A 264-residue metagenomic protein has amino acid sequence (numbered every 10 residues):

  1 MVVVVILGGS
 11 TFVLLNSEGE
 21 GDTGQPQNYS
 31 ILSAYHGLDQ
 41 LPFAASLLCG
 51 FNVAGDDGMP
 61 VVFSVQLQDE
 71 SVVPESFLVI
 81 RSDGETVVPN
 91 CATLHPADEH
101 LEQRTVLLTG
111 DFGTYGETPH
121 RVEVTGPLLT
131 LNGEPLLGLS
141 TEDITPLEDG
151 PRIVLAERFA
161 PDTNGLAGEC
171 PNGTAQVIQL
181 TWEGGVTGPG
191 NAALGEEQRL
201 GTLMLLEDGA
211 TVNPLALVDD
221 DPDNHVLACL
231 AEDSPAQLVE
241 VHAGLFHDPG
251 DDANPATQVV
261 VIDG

Functional and structural regions predicted by a protein language model:
V3-L15: Hydrophobic alpha-helical membrane-insertion segments, chiefly the h-region of N-terminal signal peptides
L15-G264: Non-catalytic beta-sheet/beta-sandwich ligand-binding modules that flank or precede catalytic cores
